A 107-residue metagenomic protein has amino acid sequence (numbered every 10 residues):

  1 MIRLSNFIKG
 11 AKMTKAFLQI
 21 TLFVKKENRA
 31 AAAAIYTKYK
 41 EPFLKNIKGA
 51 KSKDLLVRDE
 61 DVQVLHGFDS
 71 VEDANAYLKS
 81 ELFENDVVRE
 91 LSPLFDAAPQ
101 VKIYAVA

Functional and structural regions predicted by a protein language model:
I2-V62, D69-F83, F95-A107: Short S/T/G/P-rich N-terminal loop/turn motif that feeds into the first structured element of a domain
E84-L91: Low-complexity, intrinsically disordered Gly/Pro/Thr-rich segments
